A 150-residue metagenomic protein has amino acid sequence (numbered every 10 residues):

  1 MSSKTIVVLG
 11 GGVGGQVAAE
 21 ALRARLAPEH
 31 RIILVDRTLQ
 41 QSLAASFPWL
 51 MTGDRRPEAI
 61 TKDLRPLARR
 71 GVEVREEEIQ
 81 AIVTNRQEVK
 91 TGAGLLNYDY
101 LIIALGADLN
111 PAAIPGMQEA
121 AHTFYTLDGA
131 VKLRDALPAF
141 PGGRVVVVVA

Functional and structural regions predicted by a protein language model:
S2-E73: Beta1-alpha1 glycine-rich phosphate/pyrophosphate-binding loop at the start of Rossmann-like nucleotide-binding domains
S2-P28, I32, L109-N110, Y125-A150: Rossmann-like dinucleotide/flavin-binding elements
Q40-Q41, I82, N110: Active-site loop signature of alpha/beta-hydrolase-fold enzymes
E76-Q87: A conserved short coil-to-beta-strand element within the FAD-binding core of flavoproteins
T91-Y100: Core beta-strand elements of the Rossmann-like FAD/NAD(P) dinucleotide-binding domain in flavoenzyme oxidoreductases
A93, L105-G106: Glycine-rich, N-terminal phosphate-binding loop of Rossmann-like dinucleotide-binding domains
L101, A107-G129: Glycine-rich beta-alpha-beta "Rossmann" dinucleotide-binding loop(s) and their flanking helix/strand
